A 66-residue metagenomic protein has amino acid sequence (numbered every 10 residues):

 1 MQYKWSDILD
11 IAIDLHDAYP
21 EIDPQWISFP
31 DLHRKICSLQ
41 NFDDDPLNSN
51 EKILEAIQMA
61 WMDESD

Functional and structural regions predicted by a protein language model:
M1-D66: A charge-rich, low-complexity, intrinsically flexible signal that marks solvent-exposed coils, linkers, repeats
